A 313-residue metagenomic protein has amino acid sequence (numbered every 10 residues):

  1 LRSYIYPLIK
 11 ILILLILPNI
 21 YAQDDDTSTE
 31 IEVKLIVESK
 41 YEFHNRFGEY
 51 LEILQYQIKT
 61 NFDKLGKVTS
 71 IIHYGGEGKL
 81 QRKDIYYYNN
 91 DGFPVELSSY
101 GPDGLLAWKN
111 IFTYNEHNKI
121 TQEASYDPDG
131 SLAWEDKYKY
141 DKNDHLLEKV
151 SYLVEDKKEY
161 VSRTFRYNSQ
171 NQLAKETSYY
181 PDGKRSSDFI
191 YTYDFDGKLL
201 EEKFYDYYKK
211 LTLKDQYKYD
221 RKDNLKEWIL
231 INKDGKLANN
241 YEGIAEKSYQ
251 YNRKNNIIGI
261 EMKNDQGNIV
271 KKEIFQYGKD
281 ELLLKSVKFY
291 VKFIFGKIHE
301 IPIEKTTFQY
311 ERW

Functional and structural regions predicted by a protein language model:
L1-D26: Bacterial Sec-dependent N-terminal signal peptides
Q23-W313: Buried hydrophobic residues that stabilize the cores of well-folded domains
